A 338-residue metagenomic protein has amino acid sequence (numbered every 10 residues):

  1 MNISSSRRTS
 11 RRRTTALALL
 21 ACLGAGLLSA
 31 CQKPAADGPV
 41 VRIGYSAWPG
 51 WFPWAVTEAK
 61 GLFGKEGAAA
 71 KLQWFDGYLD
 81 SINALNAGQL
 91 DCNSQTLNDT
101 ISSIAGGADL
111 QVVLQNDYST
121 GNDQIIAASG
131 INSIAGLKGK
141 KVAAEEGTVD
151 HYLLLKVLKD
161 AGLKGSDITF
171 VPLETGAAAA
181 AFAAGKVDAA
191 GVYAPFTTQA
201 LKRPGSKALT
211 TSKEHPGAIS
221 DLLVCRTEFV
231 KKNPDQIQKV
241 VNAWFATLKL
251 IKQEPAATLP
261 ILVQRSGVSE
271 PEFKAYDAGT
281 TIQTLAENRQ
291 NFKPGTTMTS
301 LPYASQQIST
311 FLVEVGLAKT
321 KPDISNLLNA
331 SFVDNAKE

Functional and structural regions predicted by a protein language model:
M1-V40, A336-E338: Short, low-complexity disordered leader/linker segments with a strong preference for bacterial N-terminal type II
P34-P172, D188-V192, K207-T210, G217: Short, glycine-/small- and polar/acidic-enriched structural segments that line small-molecule recognition paths
G64, I104, K159, K202 (+2 more regions): Short polybasic/polar patches that bind polyanions
D91, N98-D99, V171, A177-G267: Pocket-lining segment of extracytoplasmic ligand-binding domains
G139, K202, N329: Phosphate-coordinating loops and pocket residues in cytosolic domains that bind phosphorylated ligands
K232-L317: Secondary-structure end/capping motifs
S305-E338: Conserved C-terminal helix/tail region of periplasmic/extracytoplasmic solute-binding proteins
